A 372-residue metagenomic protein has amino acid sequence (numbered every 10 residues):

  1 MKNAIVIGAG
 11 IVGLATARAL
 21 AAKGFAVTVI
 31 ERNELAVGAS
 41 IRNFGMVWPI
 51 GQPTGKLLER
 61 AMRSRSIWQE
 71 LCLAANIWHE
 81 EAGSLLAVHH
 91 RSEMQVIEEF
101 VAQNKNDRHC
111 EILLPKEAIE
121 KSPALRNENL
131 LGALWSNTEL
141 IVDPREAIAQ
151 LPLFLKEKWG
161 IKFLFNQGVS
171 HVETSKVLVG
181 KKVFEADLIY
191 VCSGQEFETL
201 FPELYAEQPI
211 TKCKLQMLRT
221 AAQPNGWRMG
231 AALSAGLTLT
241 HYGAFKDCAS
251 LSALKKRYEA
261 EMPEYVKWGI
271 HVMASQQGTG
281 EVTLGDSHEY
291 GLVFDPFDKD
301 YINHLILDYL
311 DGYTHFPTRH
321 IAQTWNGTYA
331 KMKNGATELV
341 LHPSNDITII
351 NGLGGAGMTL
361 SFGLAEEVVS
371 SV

Functional and structural regions predicted by a protein language model:
M1-V12, T28: Beta1/beta-strand and adjacent pyrophosphate-binding region of the FAD-binding site in flavoprotein oxidoreductases
A22-I41: Glycine-rich FAD pyrophosphate-binding loop
F44-K121, L130: Dinucleotide-binding Rossmann-like beta1-alpha1 core, especially the glycine-rich loop that anchors the ADP
E59-R60, A87-V96, L134-L153, P296-I302 (+1 more regions): Short beta-strand to alpha-helix junction loop
A133-S175, F184-L188, C192: Helical element adjacent to the flavin cofactor pocket in flavoenzyme catalytic cores
V183-S250, F316: Central helical "cap/lid" subdomain
T211-K214, A221, G230, A235-D311: Conserved FAD/dinucleotide-binding core of flavoprotein oxidoreductases
G269, Q277-T283, E289-V372: C-terminal catalytic lobe of FAD-dependent flavoproteins
